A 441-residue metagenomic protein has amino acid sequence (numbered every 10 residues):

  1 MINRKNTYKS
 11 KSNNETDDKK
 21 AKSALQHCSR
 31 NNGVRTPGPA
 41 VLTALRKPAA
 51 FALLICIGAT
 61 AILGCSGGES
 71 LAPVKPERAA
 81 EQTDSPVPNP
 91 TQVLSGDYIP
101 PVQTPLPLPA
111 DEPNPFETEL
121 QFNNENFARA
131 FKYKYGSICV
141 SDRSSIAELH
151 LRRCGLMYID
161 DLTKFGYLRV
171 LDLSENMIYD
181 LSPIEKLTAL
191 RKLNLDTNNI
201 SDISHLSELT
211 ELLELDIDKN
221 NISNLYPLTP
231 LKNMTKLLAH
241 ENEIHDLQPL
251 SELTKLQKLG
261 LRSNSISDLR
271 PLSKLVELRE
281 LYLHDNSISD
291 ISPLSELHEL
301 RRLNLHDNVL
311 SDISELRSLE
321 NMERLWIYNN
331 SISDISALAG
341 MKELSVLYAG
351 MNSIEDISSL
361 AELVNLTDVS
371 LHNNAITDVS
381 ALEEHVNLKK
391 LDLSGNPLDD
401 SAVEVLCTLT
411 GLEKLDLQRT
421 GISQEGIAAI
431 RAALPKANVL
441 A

Functional and structural regions predicted by a protein language model:
M1-T83: Gram-positive cell-envelope targeting signals
C65-G166, V170, P183, P227 (+2 more regions): N-terminal capping/linker segments that flank leucine-rich repeat
R143, K164-L168, I184-L190, L206-L212 (+10 more regions): Leucine-rich repeat
A147-L149, L171-L173, L193-L195, L213-I217 (+9 more regions): Conserved hydrophobic beta-strand positions in leucine-rich repeat
Q257, S265-S267, K274-V276, S287-S289 (+4 more regions): Thr-biased low-complexity repeat/linker tracts and other Thr-enriched repetitive architectures
N365-I422: Ankyrin-repeat and related helical/solenoid repeat scaffolds used for protein-protein interactions
